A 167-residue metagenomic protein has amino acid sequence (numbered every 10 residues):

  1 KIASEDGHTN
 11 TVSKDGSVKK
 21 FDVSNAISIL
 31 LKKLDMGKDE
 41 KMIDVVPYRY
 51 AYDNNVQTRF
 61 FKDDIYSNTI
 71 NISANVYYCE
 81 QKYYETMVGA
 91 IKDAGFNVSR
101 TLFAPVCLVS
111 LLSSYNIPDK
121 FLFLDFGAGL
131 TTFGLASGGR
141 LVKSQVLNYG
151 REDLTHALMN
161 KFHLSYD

Functional and structural regions predicted by a protein language model:
K1, F123-T131, A136-G139, N148-E152: A short acidic Gly-Thr/Ser loop motif
K1-F121, R140-V142, R151: Nucleotide/phosphate-binding catalytic cleft detector across ATP-hydrolyzing and phosphate-transferring enzymes
K41-I43, I117, G127, T132 (+2 more regions): Residue-level signal for the start and early helices of compact helical domains
S144-V146: Residue-level detector of high-confidence beta-strand sites
T155-D167: Gly/charged contiguous loops adjacent to phosphate- or pyrophosphate-bearing nucleotide/cofactor binding elements
